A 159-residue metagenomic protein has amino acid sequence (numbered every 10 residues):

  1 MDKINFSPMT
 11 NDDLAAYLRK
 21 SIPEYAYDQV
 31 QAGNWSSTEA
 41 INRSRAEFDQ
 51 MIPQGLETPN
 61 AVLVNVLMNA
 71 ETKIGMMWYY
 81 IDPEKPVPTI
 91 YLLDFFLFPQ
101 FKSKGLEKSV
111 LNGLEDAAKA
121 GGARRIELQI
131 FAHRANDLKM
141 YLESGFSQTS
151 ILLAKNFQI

Functional and structural regions predicted by a protein language model:
I4-D94, F98-P99, G113, A117 (+1 more regions): Acetyl-CoA-dependent GNAT
F101, G105-G113: Conserved acetyl-CoA pyrophosphate-binding loop and the N-cap/start of the following alpha-helix in GNAT-like
K102, L128-D137, A154-I159: Conserved beta-strand-loop-alpha-helix junction that forms the acyl-donor binding cleft
L111, K119-Q129: Conserved GNAT acetyl-CoA-binding A-motif
Y141, F146: Conserved active-site tyrosine of GNAT-family acetyltransferases
